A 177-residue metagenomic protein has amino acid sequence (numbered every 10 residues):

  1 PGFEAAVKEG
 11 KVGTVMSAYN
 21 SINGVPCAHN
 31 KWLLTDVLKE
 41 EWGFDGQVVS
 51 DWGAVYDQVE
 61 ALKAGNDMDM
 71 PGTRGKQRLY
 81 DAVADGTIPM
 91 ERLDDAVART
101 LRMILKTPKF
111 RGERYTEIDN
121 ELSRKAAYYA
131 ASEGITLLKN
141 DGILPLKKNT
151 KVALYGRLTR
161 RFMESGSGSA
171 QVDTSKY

Functional and structural regions predicted by a protein language model:
P1-Y177: Glycoside hydrolase catalytic-domain context in secreted enzymes
